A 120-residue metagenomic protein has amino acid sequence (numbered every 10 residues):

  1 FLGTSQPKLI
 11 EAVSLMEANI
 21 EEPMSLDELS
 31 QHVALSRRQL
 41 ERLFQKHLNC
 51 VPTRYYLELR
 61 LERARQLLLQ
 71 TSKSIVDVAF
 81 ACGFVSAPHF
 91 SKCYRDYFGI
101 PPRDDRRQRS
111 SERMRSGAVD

Functional and structural regions predicted by a protein language model:
F1-S14: Accessory alpha-helical/coil subdomains and C-terminal extensions that flank or cap enzyme catalytic cores
S14, P23-E28, L35, Q45-S86 (+1 more regions): Terminal helix-turn-helix DNA-binding modules in bacterial transcription factors
R38, P88, R103: Key DNA-contact positions within bacterial/archaeal DNA-binding proteins
L40, F44, H89-F90, Y94: Short hydrophobic/aromatic patch on the recognition helix
N49, G83, R95, G99-P102: Conserved phosphate-binding and hydrolysis motifs of nucleotide-dependent enzymes
